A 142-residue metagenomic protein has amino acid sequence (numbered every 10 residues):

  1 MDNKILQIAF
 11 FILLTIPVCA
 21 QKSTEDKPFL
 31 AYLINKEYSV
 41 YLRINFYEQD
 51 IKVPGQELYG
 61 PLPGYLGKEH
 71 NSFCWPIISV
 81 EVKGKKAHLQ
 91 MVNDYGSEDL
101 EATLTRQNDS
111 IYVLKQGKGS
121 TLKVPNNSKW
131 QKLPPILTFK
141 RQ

Functional and structural regions predicted by a protein language model:
M1-E25: Bacterial Sec-dependent N-terminal signal peptides
K22-R43, P134-R141: Tryptophan-anchored aromatic micro-motifs
E25-K27, K36, S72-C74, G96-E98 (+1 more regions): Residues that act as N-cap/strand-start positions at coil-to-secondary-structure junctions
V40-S79, G117: N-terminal glycine/threonine-rich, aromatic-flanked beta-hairpin/loop signature
Y41, H88, I111-V113: General beta-strand recognition
Q49, Y95-S97, G119-L122: Short, surface-exposed beta-strand-loop junctions and turns on beta-sheet-rich folds
P61-D109: Contiguous, well-ordered beta-strand patches that form the walls/edges of small beta-barrel/beta-sandwich domains
K115-Q142: C-terminal partner/receptor-binding element of secreted or periplasmic proteins
